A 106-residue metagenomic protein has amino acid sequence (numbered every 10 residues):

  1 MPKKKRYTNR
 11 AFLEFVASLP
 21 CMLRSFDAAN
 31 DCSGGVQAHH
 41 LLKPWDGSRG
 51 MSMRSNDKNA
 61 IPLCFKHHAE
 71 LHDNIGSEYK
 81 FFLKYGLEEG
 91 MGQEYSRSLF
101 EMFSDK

Functional and structural regions predicted by a protein language model:
M1-F12, K106: Arg/Lys-rich, low-complexity, intrinsically disordered N-terminal tails that contact nucleic acids
Y7-L42: Short cysteine-rich loop/turn motifs with clustered Cys
M22-L23, P62-F65: Cys/His/Pro-rich metal-binding microdomains
F26, K66-E70: Detector for the c-type heme attachment site
S33-P44, N74-F82: Short cysteine/histidine-rich zinc-coordinating motifs and their immediately flanking basic loops
V36, I61-P62: A broad, low-specificity signal marking well-ordered, structured residues that form hydrophobic/aromatic
S48-I61, A69-K106: Polybasic, low-complexity binding patches
